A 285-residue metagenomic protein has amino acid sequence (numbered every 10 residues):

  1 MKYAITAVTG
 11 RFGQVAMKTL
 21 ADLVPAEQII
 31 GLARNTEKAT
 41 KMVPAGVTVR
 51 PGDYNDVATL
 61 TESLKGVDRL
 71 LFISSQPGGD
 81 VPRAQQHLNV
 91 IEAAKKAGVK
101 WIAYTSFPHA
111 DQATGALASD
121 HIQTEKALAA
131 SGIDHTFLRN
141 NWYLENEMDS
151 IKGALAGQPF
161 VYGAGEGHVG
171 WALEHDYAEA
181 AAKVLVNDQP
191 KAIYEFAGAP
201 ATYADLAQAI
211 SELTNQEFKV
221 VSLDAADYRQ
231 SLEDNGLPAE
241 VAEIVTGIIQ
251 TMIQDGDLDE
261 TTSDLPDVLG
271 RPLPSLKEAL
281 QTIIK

Functional and structural regions predicted by a protein language model:
K2-Q28, A33-K38, N55-A58, K65 (+6 more regions): Oxidoreductase cofactor-interface core, primarily capturing Rossmann-like NAD(P)-dependent enzymes
R11, G31, A226-K285: A hydrophobic C-terminal alpha-helical subdomain
K38-A45, E62: Short loop/helix-cap segments at secondary-structure boundaries that form the rim of catalytic
V43-N55: Rossmann-fold cofactor-recognition segment
P44-V47, I133, Q216-F218, G270: A short helix-to-beta-strand connector/capping loop
L64, D68-L71, A103: N-terminal Rossmann-like NAD(P) cofactor-binding module of classical short-chain dehydrogenase/reductase
Q86-N89, A93: Short, conserved SAM-binding segment of the class I
L88, H175-K183, K277-Q281: Amphipathic alpha-helical segments that line or abut small-molecule/effector binding pockets and mediate allosteric
